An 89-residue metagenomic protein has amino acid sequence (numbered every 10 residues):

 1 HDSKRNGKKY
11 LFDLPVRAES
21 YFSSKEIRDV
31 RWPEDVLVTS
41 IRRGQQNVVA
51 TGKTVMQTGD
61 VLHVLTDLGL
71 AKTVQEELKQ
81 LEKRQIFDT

Functional and structural regions predicted by a protein language model:
H1-Y10, Q75, Q80-D88: Membrane-interfacial segments at transmembrane helix termini in multi-pass membrane proteins
D13-E77: Cytosolic Rossmann-like ligand/nucleotide-binding regulatory domains
